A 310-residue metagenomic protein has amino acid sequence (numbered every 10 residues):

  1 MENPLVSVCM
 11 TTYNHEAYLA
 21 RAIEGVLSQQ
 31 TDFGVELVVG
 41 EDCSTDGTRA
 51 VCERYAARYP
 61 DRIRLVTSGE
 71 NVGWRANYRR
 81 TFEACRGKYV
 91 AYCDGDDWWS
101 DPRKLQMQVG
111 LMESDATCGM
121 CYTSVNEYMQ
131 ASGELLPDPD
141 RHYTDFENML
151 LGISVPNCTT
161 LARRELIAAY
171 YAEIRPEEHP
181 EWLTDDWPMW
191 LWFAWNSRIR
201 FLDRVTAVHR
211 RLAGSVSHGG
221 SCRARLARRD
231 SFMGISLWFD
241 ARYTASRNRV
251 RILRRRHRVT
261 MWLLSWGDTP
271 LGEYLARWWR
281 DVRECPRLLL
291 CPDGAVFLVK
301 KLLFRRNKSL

Functional and structural regions predicted by a protein language model:
N14, V26, D42-C43, V72: Conserved short acidic donor-positioning loop in nucleotide-sugar-dependent glycosyltransferases
E24-G34: Short, acidic, metal-binding catalytic loop of nucleotide-sugar glycosyltransferases
E41-A50, E70, D94: A conserved acidic beta->alpha catalytic loop
S68-C85, M107: Glycine-rich, basic loop-to-helix element that forms the pyrophosphate-binding segment of sugar-nucleotide handling
E83, T123-S124, P139-R223: Conserved nucleotide-sugar donor-binding catalytic segment
V90: Short aromatic/hydrophobic "clamp" motif used to bind/position activated sugar donors
P102-L135: Conserved donor NDP-sugar-binding/catalytic core segment of glycosyltransferases
E147-N148, W182, V205-A213, H218-S246 (+1 more regions): Catalytic core of nucleotide-sugar-dependent glycosyltransferases
